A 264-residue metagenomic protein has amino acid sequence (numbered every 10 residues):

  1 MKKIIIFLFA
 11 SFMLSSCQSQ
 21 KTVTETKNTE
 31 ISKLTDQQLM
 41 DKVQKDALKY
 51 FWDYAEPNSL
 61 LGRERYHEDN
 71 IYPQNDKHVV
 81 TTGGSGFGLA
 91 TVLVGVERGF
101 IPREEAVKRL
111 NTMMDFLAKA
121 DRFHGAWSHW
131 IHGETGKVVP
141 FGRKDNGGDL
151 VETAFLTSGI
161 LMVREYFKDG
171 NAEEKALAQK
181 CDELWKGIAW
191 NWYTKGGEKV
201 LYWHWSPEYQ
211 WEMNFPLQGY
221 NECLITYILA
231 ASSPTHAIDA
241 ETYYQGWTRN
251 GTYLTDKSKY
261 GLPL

Functional and structural regions predicted by a protein language model:
I4-F12: Sec-dependent N-terminal signal peptides
S15-S16: C-terminal motif of bacterial Sec signal peptides marking the signal peptidase cleavage site
T24-L264: Ser/Thr/Asn(+Pro)-rich, low-complexity disordered segments
